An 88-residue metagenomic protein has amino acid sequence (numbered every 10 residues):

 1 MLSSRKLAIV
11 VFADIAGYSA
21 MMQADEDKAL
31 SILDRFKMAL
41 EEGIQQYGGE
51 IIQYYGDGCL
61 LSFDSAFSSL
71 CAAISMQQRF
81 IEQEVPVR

Functional and structural regions predicted by a protein language model:
M1-R79: Catalytic NTP-binding/metal-coordinating core of nucleotidyl cyclase/transferase enzymes
F80-R88: Active-site phosphate-binding and catalytic loops of NTP-dependent enzymes
